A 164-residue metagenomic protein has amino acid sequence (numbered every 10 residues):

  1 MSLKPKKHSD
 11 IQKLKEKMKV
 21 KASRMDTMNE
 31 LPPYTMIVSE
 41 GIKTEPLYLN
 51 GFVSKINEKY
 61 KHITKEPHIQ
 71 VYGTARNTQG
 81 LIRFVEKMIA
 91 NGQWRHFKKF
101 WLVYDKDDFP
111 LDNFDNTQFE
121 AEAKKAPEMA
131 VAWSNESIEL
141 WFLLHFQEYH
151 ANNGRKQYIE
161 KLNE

Functional and structural regions predicted by a protein language model:
M1-E164: Acidic, divalent-metal-binding catalytic cores of TOPRIM and closely related two-metal-ion phosphodiester/pyrophosphate
